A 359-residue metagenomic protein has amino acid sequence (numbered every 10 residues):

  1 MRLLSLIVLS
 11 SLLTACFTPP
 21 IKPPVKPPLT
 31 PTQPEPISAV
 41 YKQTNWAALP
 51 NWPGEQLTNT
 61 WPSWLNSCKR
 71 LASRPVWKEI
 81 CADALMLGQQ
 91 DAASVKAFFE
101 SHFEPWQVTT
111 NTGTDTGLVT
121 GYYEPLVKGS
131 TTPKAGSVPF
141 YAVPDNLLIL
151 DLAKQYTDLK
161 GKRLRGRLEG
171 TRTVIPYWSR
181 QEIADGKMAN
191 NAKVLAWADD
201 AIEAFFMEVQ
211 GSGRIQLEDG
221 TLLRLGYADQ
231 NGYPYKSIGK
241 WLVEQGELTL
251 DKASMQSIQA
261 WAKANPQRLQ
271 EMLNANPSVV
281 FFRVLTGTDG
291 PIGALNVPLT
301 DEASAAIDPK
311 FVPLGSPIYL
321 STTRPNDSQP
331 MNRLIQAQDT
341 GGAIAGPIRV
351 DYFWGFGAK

Functional and structural regions predicted by a protein language model:
M1-L9: Sec-dependent signal peptide recognition, specifically the positively charged N-region followed immediately by
L3-L4, V209, S304: Hydrophobic alpha-helical segments and their boundary regions
L4, T30-I37, V284-P291: N-proximal short alpha-helices
L9-S10, R74: Residue-level signal for mature regions of secreted extracellular proteins and peptides
L12-A15: C-terminal motif of bacterial Sec signal peptides marking the signal peptidase cleavage site
F17-I21, K42, P53, N59 (+2 more regions): C-terminal soluble interaction/assembly domains
P19-W52: Post-signal peptide N-terminal segment of mature Sec-exported envelope proteins
V40-T286, G293: Secretory/export targeting leaders with adjacent low-complexity proregions
